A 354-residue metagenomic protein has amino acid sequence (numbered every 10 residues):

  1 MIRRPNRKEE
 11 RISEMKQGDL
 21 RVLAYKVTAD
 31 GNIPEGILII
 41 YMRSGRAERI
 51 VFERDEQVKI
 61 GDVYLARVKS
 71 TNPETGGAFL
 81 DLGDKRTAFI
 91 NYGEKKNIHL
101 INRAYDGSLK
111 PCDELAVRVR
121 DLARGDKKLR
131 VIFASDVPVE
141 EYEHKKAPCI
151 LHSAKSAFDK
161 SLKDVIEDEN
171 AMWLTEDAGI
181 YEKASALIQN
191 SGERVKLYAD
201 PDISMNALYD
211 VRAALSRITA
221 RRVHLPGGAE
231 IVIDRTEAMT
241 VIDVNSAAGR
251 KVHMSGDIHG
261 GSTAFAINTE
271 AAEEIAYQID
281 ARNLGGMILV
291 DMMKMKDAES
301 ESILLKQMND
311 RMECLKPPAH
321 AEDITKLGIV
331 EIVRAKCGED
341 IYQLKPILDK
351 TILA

Functional and structural regions predicted by a protein language model:
I2-D62, K69, E114, R118-T236: Extended, charged alpha/beta regions that create polyanion-binding interfaces
G36, G76-L80, L122-F133, V139 (+1 more regions): Conserved glycine-centered short motifs in functionally critical loops
I39, K69, G107, D113 (+5 more regions): Solvent-exposed alpha-helical segments within well-ordered globular domains of core cellular machineries
K59-D81: Forkhead-associated
R86-H99: A short macromolecule-binding patch
L100-A116: Short nucleic-acid-contacting surface segments enriched for D/E, G, S/T with interspersed K/R
G107-S108, F158-E167, A272-G286: Short, basic/hydrophobic alpha-helical segments
